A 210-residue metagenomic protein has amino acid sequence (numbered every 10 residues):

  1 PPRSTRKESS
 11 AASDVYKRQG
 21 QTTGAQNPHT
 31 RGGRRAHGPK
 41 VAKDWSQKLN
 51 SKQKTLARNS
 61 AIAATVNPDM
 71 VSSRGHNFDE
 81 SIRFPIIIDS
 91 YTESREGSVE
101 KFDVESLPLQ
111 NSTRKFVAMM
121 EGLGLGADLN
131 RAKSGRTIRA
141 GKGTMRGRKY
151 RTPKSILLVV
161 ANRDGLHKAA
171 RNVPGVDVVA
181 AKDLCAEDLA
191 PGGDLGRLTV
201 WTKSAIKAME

Functional and structural regions predicted by a protein language model:
P1-A12, Y16: Single conserved hydrophobic/aromatic residue that forms the stacking wall/gate of nucleotide- or nucleobase-binding
P1-S4, Q21, S46, R146: Generic detector of short alpha-helix boundary/capping microenvironments and adjacent low-complexity segments
K17-G32: Long, low-complexity, polar/charged, intrinsically disordered or flexibly structured peripheral segments
P28-E210: Extended polybasic, low-complexity segments that bind anionic RNA or targeting/receptor surfaces
